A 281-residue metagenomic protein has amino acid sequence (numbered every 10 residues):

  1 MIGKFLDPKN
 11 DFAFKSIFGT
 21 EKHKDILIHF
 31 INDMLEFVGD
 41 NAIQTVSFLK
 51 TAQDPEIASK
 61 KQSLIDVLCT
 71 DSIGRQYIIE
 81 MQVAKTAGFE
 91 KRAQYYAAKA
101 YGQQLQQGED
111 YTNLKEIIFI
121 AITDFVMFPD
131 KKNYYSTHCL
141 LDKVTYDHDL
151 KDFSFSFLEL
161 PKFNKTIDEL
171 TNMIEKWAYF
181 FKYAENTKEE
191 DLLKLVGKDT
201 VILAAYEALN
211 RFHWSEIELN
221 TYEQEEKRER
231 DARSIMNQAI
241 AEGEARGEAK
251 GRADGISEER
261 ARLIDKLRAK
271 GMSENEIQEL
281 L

Functional and structural regions predicted by a protein language model:
M1-L281: Elongated, amphipathic alpha-helical interaction scaffolds
